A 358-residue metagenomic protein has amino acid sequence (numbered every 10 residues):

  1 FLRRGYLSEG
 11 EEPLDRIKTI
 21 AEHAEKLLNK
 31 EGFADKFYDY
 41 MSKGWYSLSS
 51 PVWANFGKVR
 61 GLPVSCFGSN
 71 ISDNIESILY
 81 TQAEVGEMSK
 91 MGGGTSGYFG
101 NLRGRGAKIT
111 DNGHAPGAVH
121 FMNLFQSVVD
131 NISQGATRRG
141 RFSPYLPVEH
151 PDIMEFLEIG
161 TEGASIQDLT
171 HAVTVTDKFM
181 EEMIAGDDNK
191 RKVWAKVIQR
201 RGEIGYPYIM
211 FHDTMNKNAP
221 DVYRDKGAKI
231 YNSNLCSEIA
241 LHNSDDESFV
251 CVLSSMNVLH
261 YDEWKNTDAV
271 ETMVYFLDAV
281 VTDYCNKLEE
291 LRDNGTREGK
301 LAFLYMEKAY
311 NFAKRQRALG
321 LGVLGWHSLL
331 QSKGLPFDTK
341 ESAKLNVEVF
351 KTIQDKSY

Functional and structural regions predicted by a protein language model:
F1-Y358: Extended catalytic cores of very large enzyme megasubunits
